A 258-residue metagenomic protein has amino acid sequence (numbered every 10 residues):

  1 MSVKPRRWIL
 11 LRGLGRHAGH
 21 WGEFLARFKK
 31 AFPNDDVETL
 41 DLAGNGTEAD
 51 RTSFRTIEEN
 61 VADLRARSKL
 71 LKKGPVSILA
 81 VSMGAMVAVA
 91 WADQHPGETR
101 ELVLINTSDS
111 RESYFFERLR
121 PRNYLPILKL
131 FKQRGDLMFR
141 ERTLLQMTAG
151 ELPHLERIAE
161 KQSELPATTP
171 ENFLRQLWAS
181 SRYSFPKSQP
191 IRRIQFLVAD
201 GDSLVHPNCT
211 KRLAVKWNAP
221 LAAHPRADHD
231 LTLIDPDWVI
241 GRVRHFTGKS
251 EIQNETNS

Functional and structural regions predicted by a protein language model:
V3-D50: Conserved HGGG/HGGXW glycine-rich cap/lid loop of the alpha/beta-hydrolase fold
D36-V76: Active-site loop/oxyanion-hole signature of alpha/beta-hydrolase fold enzymes
A80-G84, A88: Gly/Ala-rich beta-loop-alpha elbow adjacent to hydrolase catalytic centers
D93, E101-F131: Flexible "cap/lid" loop of the alpha/beta hydrolase fold
R134-K187: Conserved alpha/beta-hydrolase catalytic His-Asp/Glu region
P190, F196-V198, D202: Short beta-strand/loop motif that positions the catalytic acidic residue of the alpha/beta-hydrolase fold
S203-C209: Conserved alpha/beta-hydrolase "acid-adjacent" motif
A227-G241: Catalytic histidine-centered segment of alpha/beta-hydrolase-like enzymes
